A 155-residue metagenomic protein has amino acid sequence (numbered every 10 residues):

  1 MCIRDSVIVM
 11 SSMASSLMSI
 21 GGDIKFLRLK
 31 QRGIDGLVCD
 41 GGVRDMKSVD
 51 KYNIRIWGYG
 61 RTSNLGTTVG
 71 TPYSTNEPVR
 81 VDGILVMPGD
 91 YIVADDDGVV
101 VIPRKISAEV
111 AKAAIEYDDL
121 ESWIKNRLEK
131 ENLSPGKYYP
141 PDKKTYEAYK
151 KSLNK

Functional and structural regions predicted by a protein language model:
M1-I3: Short, small-residue-biased leader/transition segments that mark boundaries at the very start of proteins
V7-A14: Short, basic, glycine/proline-bearing loop/turn elements
G21-F26: Charged helix-capping and loop-helix junction motifs
D35: Short acidic/polar active-site loop segments enriched in Thr and Asp
C39-D40, M46-A94: A contiguous pocket-lining binding segment that forms or flanks enzyme active sites
V93-E129: A hydrophobic, small-residue-rich beta->alpha segment in the mid-to-C-terminal subdomain of diverse proteins
E131-K155: Acidic/histidine-enriched, glycine/proline-rich intrinsically disordered or flexible terminal extensions
